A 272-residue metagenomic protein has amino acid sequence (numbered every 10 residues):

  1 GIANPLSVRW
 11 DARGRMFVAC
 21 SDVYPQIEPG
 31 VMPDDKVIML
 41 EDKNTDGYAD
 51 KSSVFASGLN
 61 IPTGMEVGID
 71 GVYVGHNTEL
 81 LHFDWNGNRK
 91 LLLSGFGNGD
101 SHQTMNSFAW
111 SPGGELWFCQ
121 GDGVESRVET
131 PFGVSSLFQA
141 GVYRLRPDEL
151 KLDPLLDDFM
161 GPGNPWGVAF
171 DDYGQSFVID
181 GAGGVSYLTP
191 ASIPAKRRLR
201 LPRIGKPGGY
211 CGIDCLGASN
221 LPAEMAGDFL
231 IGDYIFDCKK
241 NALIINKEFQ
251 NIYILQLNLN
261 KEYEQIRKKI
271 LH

Functional and structural regions predicted by a protein language model:
G1-H272: Beta-propeller domains with acidic blade repeats across secreted/periplasmic ectodomains and cytosolic WD/CNH propellers
